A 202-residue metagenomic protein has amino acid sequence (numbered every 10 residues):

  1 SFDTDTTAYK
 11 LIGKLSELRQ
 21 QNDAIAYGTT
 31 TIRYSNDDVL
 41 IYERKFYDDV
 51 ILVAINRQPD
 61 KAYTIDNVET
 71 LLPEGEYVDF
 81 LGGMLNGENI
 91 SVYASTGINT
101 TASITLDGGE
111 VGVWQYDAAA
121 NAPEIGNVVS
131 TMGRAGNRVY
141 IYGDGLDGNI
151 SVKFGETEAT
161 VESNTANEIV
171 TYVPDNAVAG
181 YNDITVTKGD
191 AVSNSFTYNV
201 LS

Functional and structural regions predicted by a protein language model:
S1-N36: Aromatic- and carboxylate-lined catalytic core of secreted/periplasmic carbohydrate-active enzymes
R33-L71, P174: Carbohydrate-binding surface patches
D60, T70-G75, G143-I150: Short proline/glycine-enriched turn/loop motifs at strand-loop junctions of beta-rich domains
Y77-F80, G148-E156: Change to "...patches in solvent-exposed regions of secreted, membrane-anchored, or virion-exposed structural
V92-A122: C-terminal beta-strand-rich structural cap/linker in extracellular carbohydrate-active enzymes
A119-G148, A191-S202: Beta-strand/beta-sandwich contexts
V173-Y181: Surface-exposed, short loops/turns at beta-strand junctions within beta-sandwich domains
V186-K188: Conserved structural position at the C-terminal beta-strand of extracellular beta-sandwich adhesion modules
